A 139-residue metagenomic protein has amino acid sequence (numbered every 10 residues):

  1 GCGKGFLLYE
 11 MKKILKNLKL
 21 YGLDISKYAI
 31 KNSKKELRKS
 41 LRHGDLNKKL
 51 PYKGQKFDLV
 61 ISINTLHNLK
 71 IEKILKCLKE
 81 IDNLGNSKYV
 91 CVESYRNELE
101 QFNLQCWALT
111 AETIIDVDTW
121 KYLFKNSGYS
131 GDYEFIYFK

Functional and structural regions predicted by a protein language model:
G3-K53, L69-K76, E80, S87-K139: Class I (Rossmann-like) S-adenosyl-L-methionine-dependent methyltransferase catalytic domain, capturing the SAM-binding
I61: A conserved beta-strand element that flanks and buttresses the S-adenosyl-L-methionine
N64-N68: Short catalytic micro-motifs in class I SAM-dependent methyltransferases
